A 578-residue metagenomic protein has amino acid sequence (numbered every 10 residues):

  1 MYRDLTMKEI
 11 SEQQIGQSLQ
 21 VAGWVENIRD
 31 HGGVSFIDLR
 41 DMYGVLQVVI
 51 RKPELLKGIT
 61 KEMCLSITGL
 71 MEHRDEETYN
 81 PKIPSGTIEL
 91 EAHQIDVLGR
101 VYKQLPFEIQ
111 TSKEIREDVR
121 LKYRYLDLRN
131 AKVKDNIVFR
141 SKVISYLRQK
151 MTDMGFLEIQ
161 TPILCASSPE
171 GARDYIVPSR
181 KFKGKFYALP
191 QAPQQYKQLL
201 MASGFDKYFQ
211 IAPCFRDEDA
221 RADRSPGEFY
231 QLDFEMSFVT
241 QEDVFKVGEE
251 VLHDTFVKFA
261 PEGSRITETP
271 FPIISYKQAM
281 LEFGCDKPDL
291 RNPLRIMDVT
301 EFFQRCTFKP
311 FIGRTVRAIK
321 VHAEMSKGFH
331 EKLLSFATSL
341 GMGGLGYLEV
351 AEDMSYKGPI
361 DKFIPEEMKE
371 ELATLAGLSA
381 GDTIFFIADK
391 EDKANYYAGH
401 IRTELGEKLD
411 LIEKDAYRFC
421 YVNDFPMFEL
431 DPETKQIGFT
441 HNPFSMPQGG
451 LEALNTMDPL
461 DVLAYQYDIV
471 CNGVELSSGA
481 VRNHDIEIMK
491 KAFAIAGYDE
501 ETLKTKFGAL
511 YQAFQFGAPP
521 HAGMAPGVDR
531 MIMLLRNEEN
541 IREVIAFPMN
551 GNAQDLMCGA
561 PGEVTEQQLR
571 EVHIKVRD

Functional and structural regions predicted by a protein language model:
M1-D578: Class II aminoacyl-tRNA synthetase catalytic cores and aaRS-like
